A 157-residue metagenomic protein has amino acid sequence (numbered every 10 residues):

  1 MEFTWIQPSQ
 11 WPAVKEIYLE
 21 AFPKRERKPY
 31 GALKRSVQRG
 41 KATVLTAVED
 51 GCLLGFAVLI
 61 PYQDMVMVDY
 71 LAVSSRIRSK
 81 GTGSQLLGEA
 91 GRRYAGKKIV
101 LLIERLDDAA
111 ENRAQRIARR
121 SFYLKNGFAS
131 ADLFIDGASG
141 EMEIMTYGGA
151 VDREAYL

Functional and structural regions predicted by a protein language model:
M1-K28, A32, I144, E154-L157: Short amphipathic alpha-helix that is part of the acyltransferase structural core
A21-E49: Active-site rim helix/loop that mediates acceptor-substrate recognition in acyltransferases
A42-T46, F56, M142-I144: Short hydrophobic/aromatic beta-strand element in the GNAT-like acyltransferase core that lines or flanks the acyl-donor
T46, C52-I60, M65-A72: Conserved beta-strand in the GNAT
P61-V68, R78, K97, E141: A conserved beta-turn-beta hairpin within the catalytic core of GNAT-like acetyltransferases that forms part
V73, S79-R93: Conserved acetyl-CoA-binding loop-helix of GNAT-fold acetyltransferases
Y94-Q115: Conserved GNAT acetyl-CoA-binding A-motif
R116, D132-L157: C-terminal "cap" of GNAT-fold acetyltransferases
